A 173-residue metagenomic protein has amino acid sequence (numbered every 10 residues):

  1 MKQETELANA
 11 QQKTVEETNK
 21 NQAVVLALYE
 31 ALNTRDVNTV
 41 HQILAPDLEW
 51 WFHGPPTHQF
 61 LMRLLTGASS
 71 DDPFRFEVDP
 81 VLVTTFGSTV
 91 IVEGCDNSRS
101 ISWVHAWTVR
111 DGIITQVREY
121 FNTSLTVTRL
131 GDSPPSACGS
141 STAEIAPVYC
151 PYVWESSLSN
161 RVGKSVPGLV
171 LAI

Functional and structural regions predicted by a protein language model:
M1-I173: C-terminal and inter-domain tail/linker signature
